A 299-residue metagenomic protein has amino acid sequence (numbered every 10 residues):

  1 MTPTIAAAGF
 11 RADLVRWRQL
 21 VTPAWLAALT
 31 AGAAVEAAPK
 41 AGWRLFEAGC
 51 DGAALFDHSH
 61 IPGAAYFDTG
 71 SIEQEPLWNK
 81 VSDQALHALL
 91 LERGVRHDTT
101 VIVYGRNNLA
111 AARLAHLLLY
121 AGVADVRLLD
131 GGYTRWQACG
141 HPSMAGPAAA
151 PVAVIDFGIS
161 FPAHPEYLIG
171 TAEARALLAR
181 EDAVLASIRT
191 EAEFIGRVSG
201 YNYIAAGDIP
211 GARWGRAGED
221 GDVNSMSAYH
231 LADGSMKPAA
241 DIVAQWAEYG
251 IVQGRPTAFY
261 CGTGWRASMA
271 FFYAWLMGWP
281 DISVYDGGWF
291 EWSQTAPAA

Functional and structural regions predicted by a protein language model:
M1-A299: Cytosolic catalytic domains that perform sulfur/thiol-centered chemistry
